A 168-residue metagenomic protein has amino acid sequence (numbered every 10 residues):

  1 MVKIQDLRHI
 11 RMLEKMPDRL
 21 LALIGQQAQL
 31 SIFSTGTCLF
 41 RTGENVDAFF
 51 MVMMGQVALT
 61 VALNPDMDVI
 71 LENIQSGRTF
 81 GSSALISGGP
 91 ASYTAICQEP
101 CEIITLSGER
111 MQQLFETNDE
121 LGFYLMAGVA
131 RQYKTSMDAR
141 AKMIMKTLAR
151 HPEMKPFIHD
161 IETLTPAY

Functional and structural regions predicted by a protein language model:
I4-D6: Short, contiguous pre-domain boundary segments
R8-T60: Regulatory nucleotide-sensing modules
L21, A91, R110-M154: A small-molecule sensor/coupling module
Q26, V52, N64, G88 (+1 more regions): A short, compositionally biased micro-patch
L39, I70-L71: Local beta-strand/beta-hairpin segments that build beta-sheet-rich folds
V57-V69: A short beta-strand-loop-beta hairpin characteristic of the jelly-roll/cupin
L71-A127: Cyclic-nucleotide recognition modules
T147-Y168: Phosphate-/nucleic-acid-contacting segments
